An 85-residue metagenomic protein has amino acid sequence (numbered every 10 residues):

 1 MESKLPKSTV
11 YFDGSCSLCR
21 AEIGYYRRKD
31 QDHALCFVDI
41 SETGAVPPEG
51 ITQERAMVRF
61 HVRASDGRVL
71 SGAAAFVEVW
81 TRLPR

Functional and structural regions predicted by a protein language model:
E2, Q31, T52-R55: Alpha-helical transmembrane bundles and membrane-interface segments of multipass inner-membrane proteins
E2-K29: Local sequence-structure signature of Cys/Sec-based thiol-disulfide redox active-site neighborhoods
P6, I40, A56-F60: General secondary-structure edge motif
S15-L18, D39-E42, R68: A short linear-motif detector with a strong N-terminal bias
S17-L18, Q31-D32, D66, R82: A generic structural signal for solvent-exposed, polar alpha-helical segments
D32-A45: Thiol-based oxidoreductase modules, predominantly thioredoxin-like and allied folds used for disulfide exchange
A45-R85: Thiol/selenol-based redox catalytic cores and closely related redox-interacting motifs
